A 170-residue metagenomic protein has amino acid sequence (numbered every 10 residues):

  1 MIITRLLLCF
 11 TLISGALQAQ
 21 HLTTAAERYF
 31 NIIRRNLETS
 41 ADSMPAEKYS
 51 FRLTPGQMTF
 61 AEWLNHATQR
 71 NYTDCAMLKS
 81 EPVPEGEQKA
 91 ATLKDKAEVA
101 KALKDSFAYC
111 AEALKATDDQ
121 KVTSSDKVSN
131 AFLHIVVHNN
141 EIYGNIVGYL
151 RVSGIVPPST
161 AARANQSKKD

Functional and structural regions predicted by a protein language model:
M1-C9: Sec-dependent signal peptide recognition, specifically the positively charged N-region followed immediately by
I3-T4, S14, V137: Residues marking helix boundaries in flexible regions
I13-A19: Sec/Tat signal peptide C-region and signal peptidase I cleavage site
A19-Q20, S80-T92: Acidic/histidine-rich, surface-exposed loop or edge segments in extracytoplasmic proteins
A19-R28: Cleaved targeting-peptide boundary
E27-N31, R35-E38, K48-G86, S125-D170: Short, contiguous alpha-helical
S40, A91-I142: Acidic/histidine-rich alpha-helical segments that form the ligand environment of transition-metal centers
